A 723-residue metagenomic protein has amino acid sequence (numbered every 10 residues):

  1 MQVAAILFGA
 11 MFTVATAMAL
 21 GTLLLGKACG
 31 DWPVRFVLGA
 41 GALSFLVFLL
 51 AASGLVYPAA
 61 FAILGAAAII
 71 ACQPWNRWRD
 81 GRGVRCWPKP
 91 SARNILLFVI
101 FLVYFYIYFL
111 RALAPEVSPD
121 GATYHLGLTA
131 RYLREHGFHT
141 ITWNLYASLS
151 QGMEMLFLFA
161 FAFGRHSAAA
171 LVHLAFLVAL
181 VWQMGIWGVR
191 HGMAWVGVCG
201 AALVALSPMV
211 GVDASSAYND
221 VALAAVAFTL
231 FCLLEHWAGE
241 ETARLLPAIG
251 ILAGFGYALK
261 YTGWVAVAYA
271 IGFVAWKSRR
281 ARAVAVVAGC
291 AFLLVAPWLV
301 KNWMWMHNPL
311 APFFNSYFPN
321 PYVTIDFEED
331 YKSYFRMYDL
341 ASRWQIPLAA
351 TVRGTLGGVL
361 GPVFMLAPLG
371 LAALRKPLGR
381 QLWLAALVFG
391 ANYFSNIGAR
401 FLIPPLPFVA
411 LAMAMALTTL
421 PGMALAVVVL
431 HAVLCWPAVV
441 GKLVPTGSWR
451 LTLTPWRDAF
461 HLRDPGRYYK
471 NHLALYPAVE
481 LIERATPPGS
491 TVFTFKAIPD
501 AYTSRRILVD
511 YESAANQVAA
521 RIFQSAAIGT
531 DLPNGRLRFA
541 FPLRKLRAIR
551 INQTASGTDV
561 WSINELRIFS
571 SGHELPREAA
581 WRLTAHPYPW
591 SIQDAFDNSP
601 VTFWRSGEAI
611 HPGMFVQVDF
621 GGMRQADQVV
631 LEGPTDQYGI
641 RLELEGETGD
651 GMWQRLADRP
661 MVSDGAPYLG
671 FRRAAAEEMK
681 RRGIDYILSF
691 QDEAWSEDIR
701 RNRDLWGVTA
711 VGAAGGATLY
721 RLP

Functional and structural regions predicted by a protein language model:
M1-P88, G529, P533, L537 (+1 more regions): Membrane-embedded, hydrophobic transmembrane alpha-helices
A28-L38, S167-A168, M184-L206, A225 (+3 more regions): Transmembrane-helix signature of polytopic, membrane-embedded enzymes that assemble or transfer cell-envelope glycans
R93-F101, W195-V198, P247-I251, V267-I271 (+2 more regions): Signature aromatic-anchored transmembrane alpha helix within multi-pass, membrane-resident enzymes that catalyze glycan
E116-H125, L430-L481, A497-T503, G665-G670: Membrane-proximal, lumen/periplasm-facing interface regions of secretory-pathway glyco- and lipid-modifying enzymes
A130, A170, D220-L223, G256-Y261 (+2 more regions): Hydrophobic/aromatic-rich transmembrane helices and adjacent perimembrane loops
A179-L180, G185, Q345-L387, L425-V429: Hydrophobic, aromatic-rich transmembrane alpha-helices and their immediate juxtamembrane boundary segments
R467-E512, K680, I684-E693, Y720: Short periplasmic/luminal acceptor-recognition loop of GT-C membrane glycosyltransferases, typified by
I528-K545, G557-A626, P634-Y638, G646-A666: Disordered, acidic Ser/Thr/Pro-rich linker "stalks" and the adjacent N-terminal cap of the next globular domain
